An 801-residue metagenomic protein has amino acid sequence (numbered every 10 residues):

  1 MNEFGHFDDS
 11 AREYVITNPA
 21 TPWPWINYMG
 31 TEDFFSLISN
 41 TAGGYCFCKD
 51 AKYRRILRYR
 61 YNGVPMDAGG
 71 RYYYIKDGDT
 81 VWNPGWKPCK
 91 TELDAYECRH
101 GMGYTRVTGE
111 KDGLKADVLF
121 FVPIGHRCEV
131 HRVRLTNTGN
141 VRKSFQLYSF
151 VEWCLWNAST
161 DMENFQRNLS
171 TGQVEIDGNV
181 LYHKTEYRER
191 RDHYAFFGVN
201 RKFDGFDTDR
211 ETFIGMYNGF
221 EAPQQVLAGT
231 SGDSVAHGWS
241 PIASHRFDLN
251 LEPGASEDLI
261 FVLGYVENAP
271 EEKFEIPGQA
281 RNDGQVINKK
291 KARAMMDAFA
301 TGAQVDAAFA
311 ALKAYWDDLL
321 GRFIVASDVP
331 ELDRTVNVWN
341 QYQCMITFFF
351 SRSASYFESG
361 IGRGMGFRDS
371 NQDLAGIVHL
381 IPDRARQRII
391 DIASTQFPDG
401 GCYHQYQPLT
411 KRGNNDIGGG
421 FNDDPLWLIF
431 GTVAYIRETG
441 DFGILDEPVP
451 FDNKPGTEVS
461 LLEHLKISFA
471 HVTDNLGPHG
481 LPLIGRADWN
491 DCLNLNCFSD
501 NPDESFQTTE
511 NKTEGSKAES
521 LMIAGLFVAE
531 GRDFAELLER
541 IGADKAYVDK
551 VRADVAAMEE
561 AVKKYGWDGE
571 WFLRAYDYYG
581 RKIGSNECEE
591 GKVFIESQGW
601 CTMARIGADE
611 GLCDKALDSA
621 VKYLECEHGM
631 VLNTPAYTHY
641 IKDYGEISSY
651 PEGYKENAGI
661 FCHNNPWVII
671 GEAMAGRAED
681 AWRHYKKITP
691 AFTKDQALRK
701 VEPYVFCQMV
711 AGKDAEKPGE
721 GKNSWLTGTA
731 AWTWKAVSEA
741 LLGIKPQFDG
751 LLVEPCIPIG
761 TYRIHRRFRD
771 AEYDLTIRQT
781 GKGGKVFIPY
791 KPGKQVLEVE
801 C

Functional and structural regions predicted by a protein language model:
M1-D369, D383, R388-D391, A434-E438 (+8 more regions): Anionic coordination/interaction segments
K76, G254, M365, D369-S370 (+9 more regions): Aromatic-rich carbohydrate-recognition surfaces in CAZymes
C98, I324-V338, D383, Q387-G401 (+5 more regions): Active-site acid/base region of carbohydrate-active enzymes
T136-K143, N268-E271, E438-D452, D533-K550 (+1 more regions): Inter-helical turn/loop segments and adjacent helix faces that build the functional surface of alpha-helical bundle
Y148-F150, F165, Y403-Q405, L526-G645 (+4 more regions): Catalytic cores of carbohydrate-active enzymes
S355-R363, H404-D423, D452-P455, V459 (+4 more regions): Carbohydrate-binding/catalytic loop surfaces
P746-L775: Surface beta-strand/loop "capping" patches
G784-C801: C-terminal beta-strand-rich structural cap/linker in extracellular carbohydrate-active enzymes
